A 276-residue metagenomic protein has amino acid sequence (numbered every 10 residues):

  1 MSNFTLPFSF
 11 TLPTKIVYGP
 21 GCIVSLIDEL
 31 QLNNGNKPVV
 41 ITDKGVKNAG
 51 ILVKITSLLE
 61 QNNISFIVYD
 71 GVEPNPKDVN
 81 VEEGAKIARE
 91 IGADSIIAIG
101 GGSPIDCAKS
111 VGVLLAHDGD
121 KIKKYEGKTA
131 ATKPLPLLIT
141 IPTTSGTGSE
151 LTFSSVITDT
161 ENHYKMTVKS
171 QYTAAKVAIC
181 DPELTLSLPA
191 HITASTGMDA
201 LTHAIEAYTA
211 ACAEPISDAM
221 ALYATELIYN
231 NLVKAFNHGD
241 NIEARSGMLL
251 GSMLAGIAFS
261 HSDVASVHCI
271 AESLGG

Functional and structural regions predicted by a protein language model:
M1-Y69: An N-terminal, well-structured beta->alpha segment
K15, K37-V39, F66-I67, D94-I97 (+6 more regions): Structural motif
C22, L26, I51, I55 (+12 more regions): General structural feature for long, well-ordered alpha-helical segments within catalytic domains of soluble enzymes
K47-G119, K234-R245: N-terminal small/polar loop signature for handling phosphorylated ligands or for N-terminal nucleophile
V79-E183: Glycine/threonine-rich beta-strand-loop-alpha-helix active-site module that forms ligand/phosphate-binding
S154-S262: Carboxylate- and glycine-rich phosphate/diphosphate-binding segment that chelates Mg2+/Mn2+
A271-G276: Catalytic phosphate/nucleotide-handling subdomain of diverse soluble enzymes
